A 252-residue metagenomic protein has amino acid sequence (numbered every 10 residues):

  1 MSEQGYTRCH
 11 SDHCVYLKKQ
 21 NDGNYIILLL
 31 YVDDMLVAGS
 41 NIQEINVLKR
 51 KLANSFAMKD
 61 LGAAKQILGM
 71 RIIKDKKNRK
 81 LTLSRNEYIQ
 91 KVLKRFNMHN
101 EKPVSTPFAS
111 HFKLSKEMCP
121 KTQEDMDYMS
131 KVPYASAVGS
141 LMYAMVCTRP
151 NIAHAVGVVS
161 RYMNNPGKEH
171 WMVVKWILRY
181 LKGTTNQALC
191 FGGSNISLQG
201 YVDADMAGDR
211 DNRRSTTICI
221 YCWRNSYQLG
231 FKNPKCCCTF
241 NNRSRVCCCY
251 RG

Functional and structural regions predicted by a protein language model:
M1-A57: Metal/cofactor- and membrane transport-associated sequence elements
Q4-H10, G62, K94-K102: Amphipathic alpha-helical blocks
D12, G62-A64, K76, V104 (+1 more regions): Short loop/turn and capping residues at structural boundaries
C14-K18, Q66-L68, V159-S160: Short amphipathic alpha-helical segments embedded in low-complexity Lys/Glu-rich regions
Q20, N24-V32, N78-K80, S84-G252: Divalent metal-binding acidic/histidine catalytic loops
V37-Q90, N100: Acidic, low-complexity central loop/insert segments
